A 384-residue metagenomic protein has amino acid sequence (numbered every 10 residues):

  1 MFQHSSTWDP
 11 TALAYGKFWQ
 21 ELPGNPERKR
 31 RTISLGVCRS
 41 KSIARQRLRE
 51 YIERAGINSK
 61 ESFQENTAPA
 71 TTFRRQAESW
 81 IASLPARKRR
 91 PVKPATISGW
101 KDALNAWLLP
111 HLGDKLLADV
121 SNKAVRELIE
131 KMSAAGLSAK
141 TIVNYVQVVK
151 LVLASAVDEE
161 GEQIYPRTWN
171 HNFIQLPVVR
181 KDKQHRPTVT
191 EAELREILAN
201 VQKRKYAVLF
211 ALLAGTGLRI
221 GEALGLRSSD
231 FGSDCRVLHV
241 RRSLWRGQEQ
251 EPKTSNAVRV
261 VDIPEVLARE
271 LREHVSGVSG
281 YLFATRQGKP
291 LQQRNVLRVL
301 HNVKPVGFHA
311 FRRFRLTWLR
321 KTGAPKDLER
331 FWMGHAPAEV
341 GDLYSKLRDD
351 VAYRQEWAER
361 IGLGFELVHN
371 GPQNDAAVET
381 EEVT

Functional and structural regions predicted by a protein language model:
Q3-H4, A103-W107, D114-E130, A134-I174 (+2 more regions): N-terminal DNA-binding recognition helix of tyrosine site-specific recombinases/integrases
P10, A14-K17, Q175, E193-E196 (+1 more regions): Conserved tyrosine-mediated DNA breakage-rejoining catalytic core shared by Y-recombinases
T11-L13, L22-K123, L282, K346-E356: N-terminal DNA-binding module of tyrosine recombinases/phage integrases
A139, V143-Q147, D158, E162-L226 (+1 more regions): Basic, Lys/Arg- and aromatic-enriched nucleic-acid-binding interface segment
T188-A192, S243-L244, P264-P305, T384: Active-site/catalytic core of tyrosine-dependent DNA strand-transfer enzymes
A211, G215, G221-E222, A310-A336 (+1 more regions): C-terminal catalytic core of tyrosine-transesterase DNA break-rejoin enzymes
D230-V237, P305, A324-S345, Q373-V378: Short, polar N-cap/turn motifs at the start of nucleic acid-interacting alpha helices
C235, R246-L267, S279, T285-Q287 (+2 more regions): C-terminal secondary-structure termini that scaffold catalytic or DNA-interacting sites
